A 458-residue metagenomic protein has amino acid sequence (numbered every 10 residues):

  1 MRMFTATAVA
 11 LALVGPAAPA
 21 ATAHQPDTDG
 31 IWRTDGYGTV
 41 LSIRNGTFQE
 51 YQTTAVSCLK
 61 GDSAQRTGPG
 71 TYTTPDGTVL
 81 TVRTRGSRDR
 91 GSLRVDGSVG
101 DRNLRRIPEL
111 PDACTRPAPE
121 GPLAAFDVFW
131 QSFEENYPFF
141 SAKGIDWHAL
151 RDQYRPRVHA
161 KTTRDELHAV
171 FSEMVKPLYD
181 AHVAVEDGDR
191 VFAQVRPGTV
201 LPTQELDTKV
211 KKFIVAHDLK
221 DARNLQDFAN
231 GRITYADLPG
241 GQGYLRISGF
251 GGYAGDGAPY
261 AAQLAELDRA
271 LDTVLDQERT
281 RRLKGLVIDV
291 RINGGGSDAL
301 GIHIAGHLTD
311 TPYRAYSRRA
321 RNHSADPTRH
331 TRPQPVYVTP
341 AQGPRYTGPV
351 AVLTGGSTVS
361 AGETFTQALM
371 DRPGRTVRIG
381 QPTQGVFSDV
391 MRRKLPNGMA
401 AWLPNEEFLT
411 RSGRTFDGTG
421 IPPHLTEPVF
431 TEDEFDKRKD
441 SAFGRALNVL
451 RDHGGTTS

Functional and structural regions predicted by a protein language model:
M1-A23: Secretory targeting and sorting signals
A23-L286, V290-A320, V390-K394, R451-S458: Flexible, low-complexity junctional segments that flank or bridge functional domains
V183, V359, P373-V386: Short, well-structured beta-strand/strand-turn elements
R246-F250, D289-N293, R318-R321, L353-S357 (+2 more regions): Active-site-proximal beta-strand/loop segments in catalytic clefts of secreted hydrolases
L283-V287, R345-A351, R372-G374: Short, surface-exposed connector motifs at secondary-structure boundaries
G295-L353, M391-K394, N405-L409, F416: Gly/Ser/Thr-rich loop/hinge elements
G380-P396, A401-L403, G420-P423: C-terminal soluble interaction/assembly domains
D417, I421-S458: Low-complexity, Gly/Ser/Thr/Pro-rich intrinsically disordered linker/tail segments
